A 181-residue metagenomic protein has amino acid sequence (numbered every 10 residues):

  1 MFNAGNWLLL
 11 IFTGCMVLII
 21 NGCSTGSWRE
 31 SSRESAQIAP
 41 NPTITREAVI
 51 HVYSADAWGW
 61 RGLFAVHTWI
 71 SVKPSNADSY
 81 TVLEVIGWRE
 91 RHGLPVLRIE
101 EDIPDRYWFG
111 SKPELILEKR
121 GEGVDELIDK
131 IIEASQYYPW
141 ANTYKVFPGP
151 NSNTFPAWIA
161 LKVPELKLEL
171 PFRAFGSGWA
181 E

Functional and structural regions predicted by a protein language model:
M1-F12: N-terminal Sec-pathway targeting helices
L10, D56, N142-T143: A general structural-boundary detector
I19-G22: C-terminal motif of bacterial Sec signal peptides marking the signal peptidase cleavage site
S24-A36, I132-E181: Activation targets extended, charge/polar-rich intrinsically disordered C-terminal tails
G26-A39, T43-E118: Glycine-rich catalytic cores of cysteine/serine-nucleophile enzymes that process amide/ester linkages in cell-envelope
L63, E118-D125, V146-N151: Soluble non-cytosolic domains of exported or imported proteins
E101-S135, P139-N142, I159, V163: A cross-kingdom signal targeting lumenal/periplasmic-facing segments of multi-pass membrane and secretory-pathway
